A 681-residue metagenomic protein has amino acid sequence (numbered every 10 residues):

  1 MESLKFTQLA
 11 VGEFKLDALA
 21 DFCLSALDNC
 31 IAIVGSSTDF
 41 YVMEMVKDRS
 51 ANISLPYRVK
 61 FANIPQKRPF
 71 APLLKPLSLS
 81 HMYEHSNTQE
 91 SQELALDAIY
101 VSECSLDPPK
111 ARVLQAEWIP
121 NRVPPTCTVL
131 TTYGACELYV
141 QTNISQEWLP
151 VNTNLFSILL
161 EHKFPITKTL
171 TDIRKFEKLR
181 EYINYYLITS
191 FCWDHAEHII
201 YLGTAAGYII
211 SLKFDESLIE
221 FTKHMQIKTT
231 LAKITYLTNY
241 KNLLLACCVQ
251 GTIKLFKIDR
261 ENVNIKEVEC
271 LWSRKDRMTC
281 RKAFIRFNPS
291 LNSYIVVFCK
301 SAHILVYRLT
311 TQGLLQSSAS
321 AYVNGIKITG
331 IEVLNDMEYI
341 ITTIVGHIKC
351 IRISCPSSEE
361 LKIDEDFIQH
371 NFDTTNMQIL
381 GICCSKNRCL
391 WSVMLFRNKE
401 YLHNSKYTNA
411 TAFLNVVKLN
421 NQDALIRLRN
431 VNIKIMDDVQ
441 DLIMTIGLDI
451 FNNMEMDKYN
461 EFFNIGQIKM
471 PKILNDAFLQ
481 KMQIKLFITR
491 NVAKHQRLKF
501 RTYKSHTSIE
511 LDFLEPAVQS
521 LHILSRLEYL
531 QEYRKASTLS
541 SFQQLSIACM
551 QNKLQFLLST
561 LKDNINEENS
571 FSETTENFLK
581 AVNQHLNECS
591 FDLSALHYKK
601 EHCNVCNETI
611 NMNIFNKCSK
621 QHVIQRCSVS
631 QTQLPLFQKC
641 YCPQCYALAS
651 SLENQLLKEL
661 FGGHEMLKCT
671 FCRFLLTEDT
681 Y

Functional and structural regions predicted by a protein language model:
M1-G12, C30-L106, A135-L159, K213-E216: Beta-propeller domains
E2-A32, D39-Y41, V46-A51, Y57-R58 (+2 more regions): C-terminal scaffolding/assembly regions of large eukaryotic complex subunits
V11-L24, D107-P120, E161-D194, K228-Y240 (+3 more regions): Canonical WD40 repeat/beta-propeller blade segments in eukaryotic WD-repeat proteins
L24-S25, I31-G35, C127-T131, W193 (+6 more regions): Conserved beta-strand element within WD40/beta-propeller blades
N29-C30, S37-F40, Y133-C136, H198 (+8 more regions): Loop/turn residues immediately N-terminal
M43-L55, V59, Y139-L159, L212-E220 (+4 more regions): Short loop/turn segments immediately following beta-strands, especially the blade-tip and inter-blade linker loops
N52-S86, Q92, E147-T169, E220-I227 (+4 more regions): Beta-propeller fold detector
V263, R274-L425, Q631: Eukaryotic scaffolding regions of large macromolecular assemblies
